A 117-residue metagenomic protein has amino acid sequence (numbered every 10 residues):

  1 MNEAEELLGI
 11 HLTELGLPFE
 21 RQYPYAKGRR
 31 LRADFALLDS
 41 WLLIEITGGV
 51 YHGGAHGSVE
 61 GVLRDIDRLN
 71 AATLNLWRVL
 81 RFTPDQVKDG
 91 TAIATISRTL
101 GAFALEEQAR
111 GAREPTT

Functional and structural regions predicted by a protein language model:
M1-T117: Nucleic-acid endo/exonuclease domains
